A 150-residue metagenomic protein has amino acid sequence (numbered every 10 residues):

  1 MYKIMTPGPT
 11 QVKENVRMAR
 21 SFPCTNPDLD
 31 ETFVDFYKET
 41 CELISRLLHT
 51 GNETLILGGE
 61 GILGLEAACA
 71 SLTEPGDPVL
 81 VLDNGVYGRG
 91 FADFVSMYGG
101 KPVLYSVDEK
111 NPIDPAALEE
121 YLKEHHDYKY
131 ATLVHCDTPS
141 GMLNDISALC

Functional and structural regions predicted by a protein language model:
Y2-G58, I62: A glycine-/small-polar-enriched, mobile loop at the entrance of the PLP active site in fold-type I
M5, P9, K13, D30-Y37 (+7 more regions): Generic structural signal for well-ordered, non-membrane alpha-helical segments in soluble metabolic enzymes
T25, T50, T73-P78, K101-P102 (+2 more regions): Short, surface-exposed connector motifs at secondary-structure boundaries
G51-N84, G88-D93: Conserved beta-loop-alpha segment that forms the PLP phosphate-binding cup at the N-terminus of a helix
D83, S106, T132-H135: Short beta-strand segments
G90-K101, A116-A117: Active-site-proximal loop->helix
Y105-N111: Short beta->alpha junction loops
I113-C150: Active-site phosphate-binding strand-loop segment of PLP-dependent enzymes
